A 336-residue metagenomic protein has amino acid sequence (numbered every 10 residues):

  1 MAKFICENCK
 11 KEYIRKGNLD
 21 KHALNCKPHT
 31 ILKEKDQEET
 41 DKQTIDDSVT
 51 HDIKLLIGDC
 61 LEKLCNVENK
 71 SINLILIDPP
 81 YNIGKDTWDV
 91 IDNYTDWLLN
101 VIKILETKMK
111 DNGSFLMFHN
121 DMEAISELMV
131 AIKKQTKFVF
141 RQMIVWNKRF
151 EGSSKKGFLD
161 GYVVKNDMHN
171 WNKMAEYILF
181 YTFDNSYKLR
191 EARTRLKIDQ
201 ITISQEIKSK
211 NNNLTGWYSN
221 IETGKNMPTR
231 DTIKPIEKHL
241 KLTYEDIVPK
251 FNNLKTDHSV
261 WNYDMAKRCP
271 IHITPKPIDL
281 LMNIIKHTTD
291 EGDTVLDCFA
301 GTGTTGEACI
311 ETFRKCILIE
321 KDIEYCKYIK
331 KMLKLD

Functional and structural regions predicted by a protein language model:
M1-D36: C-terminal recognition-helix end and immediately following basic linker of small zinc-binding "finger" domains
A23, E222, L333: DNA major-groove recognition helix of helix-turn-helix
Q37-D47: Acidic, proline-/serine-/threonine-rich low-complexity intrinsically disordered repeat tracts
D47, L335-D336: Positively charged, low-complexity nucleic-acid-binding target-recognition regions
D47-I319, E324-C326: Core catalytic lobe of class I
I329-K330: Conserved SAM-binding loop
